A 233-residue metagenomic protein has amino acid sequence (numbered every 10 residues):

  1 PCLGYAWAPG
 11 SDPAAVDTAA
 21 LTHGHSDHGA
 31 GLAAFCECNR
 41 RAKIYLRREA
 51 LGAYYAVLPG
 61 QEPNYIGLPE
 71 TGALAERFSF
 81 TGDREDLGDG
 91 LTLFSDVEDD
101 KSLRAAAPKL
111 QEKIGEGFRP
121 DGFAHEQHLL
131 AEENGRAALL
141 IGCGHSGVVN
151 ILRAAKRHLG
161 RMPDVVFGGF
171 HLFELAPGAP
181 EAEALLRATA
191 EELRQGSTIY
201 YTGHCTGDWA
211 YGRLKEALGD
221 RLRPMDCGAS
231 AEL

Functional and structural regions predicted by a protein language model:
P1-G52, R157-F167: Active-site metal-binding motif and surrounding structural segment of the metallo-beta-lactamase
L3, A30-L32, Y55-A56, L103 (+3 more regions): Short glycine-/acidic-enriched loop or helix-start segments at secondary-structure transitions that form or flank
A6, H23, I44, G90 (+2 more regions): Divalent metal-coordination and catalytic microenvironments
P9, R40, L74, G196 (+1 more regions): Short, structured coil segments at secondary-structure junctions
A20, Y45, S79, T92-F94 (+3 more regions): Hydrophobic/aromatic beta-strand patches that form the interior of the parallel beta-sheet core in alpha/beta enzyme
A30-N39, Q61-N64, G178-A184, Y211-E216: Metal-dependent catalytic neighborhoods of phosphoester/phosphodiester hydrolases
A50-Q127, R221-L233: Metallo-beta-lactamase
G122-H128, E132-C227: Cap/insert and terminal regions of metallo-dependent hydrolase folds
